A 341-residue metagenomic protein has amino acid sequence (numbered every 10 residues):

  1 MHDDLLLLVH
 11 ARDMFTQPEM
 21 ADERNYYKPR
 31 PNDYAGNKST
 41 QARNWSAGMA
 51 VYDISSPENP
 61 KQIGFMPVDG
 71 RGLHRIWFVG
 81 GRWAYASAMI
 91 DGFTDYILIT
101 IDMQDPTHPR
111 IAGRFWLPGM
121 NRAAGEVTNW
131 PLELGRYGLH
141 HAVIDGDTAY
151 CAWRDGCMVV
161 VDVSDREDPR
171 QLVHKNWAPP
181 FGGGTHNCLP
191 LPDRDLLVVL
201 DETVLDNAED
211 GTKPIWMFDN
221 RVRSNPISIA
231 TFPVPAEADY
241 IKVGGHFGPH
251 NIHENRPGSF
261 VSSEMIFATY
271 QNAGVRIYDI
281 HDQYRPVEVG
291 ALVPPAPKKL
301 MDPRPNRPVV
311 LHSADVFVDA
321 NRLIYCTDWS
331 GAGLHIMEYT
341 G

Functional and structural regions predicted by a protein language model:
M1-G341: Feature marking well-ordered beta-strand scaffolds used for ligand recognition
